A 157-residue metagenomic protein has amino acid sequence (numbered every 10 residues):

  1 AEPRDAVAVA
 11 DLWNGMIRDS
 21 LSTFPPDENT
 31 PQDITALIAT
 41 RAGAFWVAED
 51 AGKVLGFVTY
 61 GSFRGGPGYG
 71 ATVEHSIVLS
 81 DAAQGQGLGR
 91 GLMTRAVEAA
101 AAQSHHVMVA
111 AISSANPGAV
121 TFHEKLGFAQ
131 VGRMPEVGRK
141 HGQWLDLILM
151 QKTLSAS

Functional and structural regions predicted by a protein language model:
A1-D11: A short beta-loop-alpha structural element at the N-terminal edge of CoA-dependent acyl/N-acetyltransferase catalytic
E2, S80-A82, S113: Residue-level recognition of the GNAT/N-acetyltransferase active site
A10-W13, I17, I34: Hydrophobic alpha-helical core bundles mediating ligand binding, dimerization, or RNAP-core interactions
S22-A82, M93-T94, T153-S155: Acetyl-CoA-dependent GNAT
T59-S62, P67, V109-I112, E124 (+2 more regions): Conserved catalytic-core motifs of GNAT/GCN5-like acyltransferases
G85-A102, P117-K125: Conserved acetyl-CoA-binding loop-helix of GNAT-fold acetyltransferases
A100-I112: Conserved GNAT acetyl-CoA-binding A-motif
